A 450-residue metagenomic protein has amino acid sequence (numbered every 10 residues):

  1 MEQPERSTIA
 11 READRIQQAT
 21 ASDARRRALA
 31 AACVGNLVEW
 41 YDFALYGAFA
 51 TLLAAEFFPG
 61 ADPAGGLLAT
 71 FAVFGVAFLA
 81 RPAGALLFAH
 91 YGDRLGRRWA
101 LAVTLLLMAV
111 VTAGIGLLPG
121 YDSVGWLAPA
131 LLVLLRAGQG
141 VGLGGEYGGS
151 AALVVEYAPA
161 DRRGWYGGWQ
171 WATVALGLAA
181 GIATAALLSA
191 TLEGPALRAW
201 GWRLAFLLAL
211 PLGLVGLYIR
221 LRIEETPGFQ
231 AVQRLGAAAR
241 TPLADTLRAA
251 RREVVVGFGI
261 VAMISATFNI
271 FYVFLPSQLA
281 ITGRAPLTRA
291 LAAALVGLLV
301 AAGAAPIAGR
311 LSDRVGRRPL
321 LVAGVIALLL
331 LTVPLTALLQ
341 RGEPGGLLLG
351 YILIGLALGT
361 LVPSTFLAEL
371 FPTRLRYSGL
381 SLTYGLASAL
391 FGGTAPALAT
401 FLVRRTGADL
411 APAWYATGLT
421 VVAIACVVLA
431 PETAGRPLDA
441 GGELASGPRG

Functional and structural regions predicted by a protein language model:
G47, R251-V300, G392-P396: Extracytoplasmic gate region of multi-pass secondary transporters
A50-A83: Extracellular/periplasmic helix-loop-helix junction of adjacent transmembrane segments in MFS-like secondary
A85-R97, A305-R317: Helix-to-loop junctions at the C-terminal end of transmembrane segments in multipass secondary transporters
R94-L106, R314-V325: Cytoplasmic membrane-interface "Motif A"-like loop-to-helix N-cap segments of 12-TM Major Facilitator Superfamily
L106-V124, I326-R341: C-terminal ends and interior cores of transmembrane alpha-helices in multi-pass membrane transporters/permeases
W165-S189, L212, T383-A395: Glycine-rich segments within core transmembrane alpha-helices of 12-TM secondary carriers
G216-I223, F366, G418-L444: Multi-pass alpha-helical transporter architecture, strongest for 12-TM Major Facilitator/SLC carriers used
R318-P363: C-terminal transmembrane helical hairpin of 12-TM major facilitator-type secondary transporters
